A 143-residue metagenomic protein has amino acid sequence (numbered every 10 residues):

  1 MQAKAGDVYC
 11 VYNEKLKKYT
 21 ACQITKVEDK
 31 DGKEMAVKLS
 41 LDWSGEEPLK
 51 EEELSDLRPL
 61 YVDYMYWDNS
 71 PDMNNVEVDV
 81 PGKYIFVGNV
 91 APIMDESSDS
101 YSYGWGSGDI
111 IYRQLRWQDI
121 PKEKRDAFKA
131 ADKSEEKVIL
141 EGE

Functional and structural regions predicted by a protein language model:
M1-N13: Short coil-to-beta transition motif at edge beta-strands of beta-rich domains
N13-E14, D29, D95: Acidic surface patches and DE-rich sequence motifs
K18-E28: Short beta-strand-centered aromatic/proline hotspots
K26-K50: Basic/aromatic-rich interaction segments and small domains that mediate binding to polyanionic partners
W43-E143: Intrinsically disordered, low-complexity, charged/polar segments
